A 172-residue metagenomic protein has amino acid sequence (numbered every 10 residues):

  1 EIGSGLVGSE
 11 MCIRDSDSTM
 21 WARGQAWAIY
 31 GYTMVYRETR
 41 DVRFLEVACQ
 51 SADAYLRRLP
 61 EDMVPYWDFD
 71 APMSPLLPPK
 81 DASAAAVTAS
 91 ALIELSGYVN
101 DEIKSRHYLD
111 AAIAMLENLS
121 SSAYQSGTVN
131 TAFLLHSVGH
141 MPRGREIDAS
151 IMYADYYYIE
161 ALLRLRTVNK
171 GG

Functional and structural regions predicted by a protein language model:
E1-G8, C12: Single conserved hydrophobic/aromatic residue that forms the stacking wall/gate of nucleotide- or nucleobase-binding
I13-Y30, E38-D41, L59-V87, M141-D155 (+1 more regions): Solvent-exposed loop and edge beta-strand segments that line ligand/cofactor-binding and catalytic clefts
G31-M34, A54, E94, R164: Alpha-helical solenoid repeat architecture
V35-V42, Y98-K104: Inter-helical turn/loop segments and adjacent helix faces that build the functional surface of alpha-helical bundle
R37, D53-R57, G97, S120-S121: Amphipathic alpha-helical segments of tetratricopeptide repeats
V42-L45, L109: TPR-repeat structural position
V47-Q50: Active-site and adjacent substrate-binding regions of carbohydrate-active enzymes
L77-S90, L95-S96, E102-G172: CBM-like carbohydrate-recognition segments
